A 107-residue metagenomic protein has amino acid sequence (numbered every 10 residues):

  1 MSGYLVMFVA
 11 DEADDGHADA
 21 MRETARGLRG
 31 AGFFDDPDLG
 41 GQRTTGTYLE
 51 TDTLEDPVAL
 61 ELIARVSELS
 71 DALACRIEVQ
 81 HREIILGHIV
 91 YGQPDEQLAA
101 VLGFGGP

Functional and structural regions predicted by a protein language model:
M1-R26: Short, extreme N-terminal segment that most often corresponds to the first beta-strand
M1-Y4, F34-Q42: Short, flexible, solvent-exposed loop/turn segments with mixed acidic/basic and small polar residues
T24-G32, G41-P107: Charged interaction segments
